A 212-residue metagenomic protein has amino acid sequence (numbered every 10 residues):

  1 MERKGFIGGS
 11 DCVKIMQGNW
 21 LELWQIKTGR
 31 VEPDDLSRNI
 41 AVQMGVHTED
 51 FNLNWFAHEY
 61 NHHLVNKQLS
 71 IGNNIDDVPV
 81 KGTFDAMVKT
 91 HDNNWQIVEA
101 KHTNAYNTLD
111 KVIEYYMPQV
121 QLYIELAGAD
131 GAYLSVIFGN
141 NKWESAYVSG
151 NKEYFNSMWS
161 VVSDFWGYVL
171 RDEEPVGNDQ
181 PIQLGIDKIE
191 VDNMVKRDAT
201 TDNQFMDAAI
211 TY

Functional and structural regions predicted by a protein language model:
M1-H47, F51: Charged, glycine-rich intrinsically disordered N-terminal tails and low-complexity linkers that flank
M1-I7, K142-G150, M194-A199: Short, exposed beta-strand "edge-strand" segments with a Pro/Gly-rich flavor and a Y/T-containing core
G8, N19-W20, D35, N39 (+10 more regions): Alpha-helix initiation/capping motif
G9-L21, G82-D85, P118-G131, E173-G185: Phosphate-binding glycine-rich loops and adjacent basic patches that engage nucleotide phosphates, nucleic-acid
M16-W20, T48, N52, Q119 (+2 more regions): Alpha-helical structural motif
V42, H58-L170: Nucleic-acid nuclease catalytic cores
W55: Detector for conserved single-position "signature" residues within domains
E153-Y212: Short, charged, low-complexity amphipathic alpha-helix
